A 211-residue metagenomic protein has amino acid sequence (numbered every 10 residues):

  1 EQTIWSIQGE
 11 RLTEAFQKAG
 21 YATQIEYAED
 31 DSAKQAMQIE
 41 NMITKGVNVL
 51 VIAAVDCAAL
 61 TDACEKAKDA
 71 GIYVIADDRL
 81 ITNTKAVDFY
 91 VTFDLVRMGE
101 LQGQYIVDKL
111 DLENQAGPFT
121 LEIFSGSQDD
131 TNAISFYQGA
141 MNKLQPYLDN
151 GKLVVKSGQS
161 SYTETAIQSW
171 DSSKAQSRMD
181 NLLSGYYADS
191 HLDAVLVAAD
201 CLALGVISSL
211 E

Functional and structural regions predicted by a protein language model:
E1-E211: A residue-level marker of the well-folded mature domains of exported/periplasmic proteins
